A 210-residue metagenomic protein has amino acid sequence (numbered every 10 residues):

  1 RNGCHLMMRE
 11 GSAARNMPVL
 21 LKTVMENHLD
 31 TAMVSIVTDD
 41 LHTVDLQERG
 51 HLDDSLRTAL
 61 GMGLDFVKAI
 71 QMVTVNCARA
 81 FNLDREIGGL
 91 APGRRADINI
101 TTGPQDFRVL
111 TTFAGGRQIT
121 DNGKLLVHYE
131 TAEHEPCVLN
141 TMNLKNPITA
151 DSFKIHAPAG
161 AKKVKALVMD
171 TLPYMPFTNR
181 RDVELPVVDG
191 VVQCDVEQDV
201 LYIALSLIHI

Functional and structural regions predicted by a protein language model:
R1-H5: Hydrophobic, small-residue-rich alpha-helical packing segments that form membrane-like cores
M7-A14, D30-G50: Short acidic/histidine-rich active-site segments
M17: Active-site-adjacent beta->alpha loops and helix N-cap segments on the catalytic face of soluble alpha/beta enzymes
L20-H28: Short amphipathic alpha-helices and their capping/turn segments at secondary-structure boundaries
V44-G63, V67-I208: Active-site microenvironment of metallo-dependent hydrolases
